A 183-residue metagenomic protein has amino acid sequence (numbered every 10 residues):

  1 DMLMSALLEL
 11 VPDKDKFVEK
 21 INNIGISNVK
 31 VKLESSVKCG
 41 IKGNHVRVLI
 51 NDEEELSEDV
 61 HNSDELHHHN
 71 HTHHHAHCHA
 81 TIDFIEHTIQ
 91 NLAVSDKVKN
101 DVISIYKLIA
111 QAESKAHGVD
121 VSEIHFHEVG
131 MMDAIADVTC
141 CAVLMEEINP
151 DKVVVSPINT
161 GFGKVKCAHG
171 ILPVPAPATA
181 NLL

Functional and structural regions predicted by a protein language model:
D1-A6, F126-I148: Conserved phosphate/anionic-ligand binding catalytic regions in large, soluble enzymes, centered on
D1-V31: N-terminal phosphate-binding or glycine-rich loops at protein starts, especially the Walker A/P-loop of NTPases
L8-D13, C141-P150, G170-A178: A glycine- and small-aliphatic-rich helix-loop capping segment at beta-alpha/alpha-beta transitions that lines
I26-G43, V48: Short, surface-exposed loop/turn segments at secondary-structure boundaries that line and modulate
N44-H87: Histidine-centered metal-binding segments
E86-H125: Anion-binding (especially nucleotide phosphate/pyrophosphate-binding) glycine-rich loop and adjoining beta-alpha core
E123-M132, K164-A168: A short glycine/serine-rich beta->alpha loop
P150-L183: Mobile "lid/hinge" segments at catalytic clefts and subdomain interfaces of large enzymes
